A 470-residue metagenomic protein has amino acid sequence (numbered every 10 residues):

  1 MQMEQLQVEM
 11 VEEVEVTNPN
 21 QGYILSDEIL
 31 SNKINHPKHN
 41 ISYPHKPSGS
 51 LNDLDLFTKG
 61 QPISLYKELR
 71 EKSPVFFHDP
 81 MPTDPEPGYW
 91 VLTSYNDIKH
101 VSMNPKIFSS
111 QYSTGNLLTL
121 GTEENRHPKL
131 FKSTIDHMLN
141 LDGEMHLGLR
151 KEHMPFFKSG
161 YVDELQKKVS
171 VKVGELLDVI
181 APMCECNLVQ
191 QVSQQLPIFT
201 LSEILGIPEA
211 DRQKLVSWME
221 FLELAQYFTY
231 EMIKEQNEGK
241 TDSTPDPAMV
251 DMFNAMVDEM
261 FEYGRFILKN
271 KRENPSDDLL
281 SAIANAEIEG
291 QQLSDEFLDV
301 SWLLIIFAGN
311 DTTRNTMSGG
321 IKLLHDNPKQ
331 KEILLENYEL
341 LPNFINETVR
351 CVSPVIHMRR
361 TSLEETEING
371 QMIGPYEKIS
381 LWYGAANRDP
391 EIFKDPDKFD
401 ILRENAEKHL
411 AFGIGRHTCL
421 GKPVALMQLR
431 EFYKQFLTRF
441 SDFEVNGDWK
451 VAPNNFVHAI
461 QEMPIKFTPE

Functional and structural regions predicted by a protein language model:
Q2-E470: Cytochrome P450
